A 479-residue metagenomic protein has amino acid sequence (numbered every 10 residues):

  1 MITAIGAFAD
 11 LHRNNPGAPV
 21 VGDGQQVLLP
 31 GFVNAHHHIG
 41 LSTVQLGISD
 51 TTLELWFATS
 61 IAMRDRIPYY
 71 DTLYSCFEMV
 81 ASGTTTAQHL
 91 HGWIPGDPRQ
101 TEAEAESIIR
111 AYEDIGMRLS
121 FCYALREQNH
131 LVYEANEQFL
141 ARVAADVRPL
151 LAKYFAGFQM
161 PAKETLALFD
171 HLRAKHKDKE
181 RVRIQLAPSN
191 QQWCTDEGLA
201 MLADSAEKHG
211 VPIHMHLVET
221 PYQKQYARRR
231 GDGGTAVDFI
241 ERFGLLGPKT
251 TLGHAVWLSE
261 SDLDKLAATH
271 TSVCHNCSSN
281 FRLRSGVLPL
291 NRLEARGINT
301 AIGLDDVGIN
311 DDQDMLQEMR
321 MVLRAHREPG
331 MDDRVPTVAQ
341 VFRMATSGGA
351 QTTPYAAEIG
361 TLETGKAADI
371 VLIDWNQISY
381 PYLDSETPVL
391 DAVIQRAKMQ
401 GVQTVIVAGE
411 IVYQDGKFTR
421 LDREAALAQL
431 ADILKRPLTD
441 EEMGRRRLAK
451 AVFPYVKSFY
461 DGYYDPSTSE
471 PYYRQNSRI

Functional and structural regions predicted by a protein language model:
M1-L29: Histidine-rich, glycine-flanked metal-binding segment
N14, T346-I479: Active-site microenvironment of metallo-dependent hydrolases
L28, Q45-R118, E164-K179, A431: Alpha-helical scaffold segments that flank or form the walls of functional sites
P30-S42, P212-P221: Histidine-centered catalytic micro-motifs
L46-G47, L131-E134, P221-G233, E260-A267 (+3 more regions): Histidine/acidic-residue-rich catalytic or RNA/ligand-binding cores of hydrolases and nuclease-related proteins
T101-G253: Metal-coordinating catalytic core of metallo-dependent amide/deamination hydrolases
A206-P212, L245-P248, K265-C274, A295-T300: Glycine-enriched alpha-helix->loop->beta-strand junction motifs that scaffold or abut catalytic
R242-K249, N291-S379: His/Asp/Glu-enriched, well-ordered alpha-helical/loop segment that forms or immediately abuts the divalent-metal
